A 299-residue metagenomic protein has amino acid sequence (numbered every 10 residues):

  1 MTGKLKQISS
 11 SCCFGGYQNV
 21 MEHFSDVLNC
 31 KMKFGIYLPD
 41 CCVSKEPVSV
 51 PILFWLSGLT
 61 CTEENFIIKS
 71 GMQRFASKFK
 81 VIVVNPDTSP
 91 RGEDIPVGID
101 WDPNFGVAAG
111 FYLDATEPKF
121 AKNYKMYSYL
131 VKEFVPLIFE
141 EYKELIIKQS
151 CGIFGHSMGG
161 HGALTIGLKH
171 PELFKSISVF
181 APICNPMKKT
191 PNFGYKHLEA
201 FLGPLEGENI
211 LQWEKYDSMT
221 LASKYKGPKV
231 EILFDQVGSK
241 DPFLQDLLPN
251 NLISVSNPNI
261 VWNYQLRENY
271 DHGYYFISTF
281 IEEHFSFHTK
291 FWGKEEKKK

Functional and structural regions predicted by a protein language model:
T2-K299: Non-catalytic cap/lid and distal C-terminal segments of serine-dependent acyl enzymes
